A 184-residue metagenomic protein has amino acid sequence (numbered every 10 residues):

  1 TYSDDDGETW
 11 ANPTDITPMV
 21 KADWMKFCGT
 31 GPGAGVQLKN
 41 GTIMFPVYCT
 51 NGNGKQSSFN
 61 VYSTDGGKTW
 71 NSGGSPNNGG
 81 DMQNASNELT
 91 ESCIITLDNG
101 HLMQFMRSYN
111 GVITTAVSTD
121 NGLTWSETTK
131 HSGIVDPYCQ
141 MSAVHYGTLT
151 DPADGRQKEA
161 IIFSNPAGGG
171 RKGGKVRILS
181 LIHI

Functional and structural regions predicted by a protein language model:
T1-I182: Asp-box/BNR beta-propeller blade signature and adjacent active/binding-site loops in extracellular glycan-interacting
